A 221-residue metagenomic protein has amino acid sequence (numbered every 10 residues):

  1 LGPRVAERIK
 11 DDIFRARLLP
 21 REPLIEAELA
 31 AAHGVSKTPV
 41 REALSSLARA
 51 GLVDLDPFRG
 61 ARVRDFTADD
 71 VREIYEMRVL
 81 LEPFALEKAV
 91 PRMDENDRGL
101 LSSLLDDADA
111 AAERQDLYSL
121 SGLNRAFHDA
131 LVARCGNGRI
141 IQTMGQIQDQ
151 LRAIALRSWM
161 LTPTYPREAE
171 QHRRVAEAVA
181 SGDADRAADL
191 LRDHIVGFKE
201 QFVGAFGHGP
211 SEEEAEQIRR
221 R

Functional and structural regions predicted by a protein language model:
L1-P91, V203-R221: Short linear motifs at protein or domain termini
V5, I9, P39, D70 (+4 more regions): Hydrophobic alpha-helical segments typical of transmembrane helices and their membrane-interface/capping positions
R15, L19, V35, S46 (+7 more regions): Conserved amphipathic alpha-helical interaction elements at protein-protein interfaces in regulatory, energy-coupling
I74, R78, E95-R157, E168-A178 (+1 more regions): Conserved amphipathic alpha-helical segments that form helical-bundle/coiled-coil interaction surfaces
V90, G136, M160-L161: Short helix-capping/hinge motifs at transmembrane helix termini and TM-loop junctions
P163-R221: C-terminal regulatory/effector modules of DNA-binding transcriptional regulators
